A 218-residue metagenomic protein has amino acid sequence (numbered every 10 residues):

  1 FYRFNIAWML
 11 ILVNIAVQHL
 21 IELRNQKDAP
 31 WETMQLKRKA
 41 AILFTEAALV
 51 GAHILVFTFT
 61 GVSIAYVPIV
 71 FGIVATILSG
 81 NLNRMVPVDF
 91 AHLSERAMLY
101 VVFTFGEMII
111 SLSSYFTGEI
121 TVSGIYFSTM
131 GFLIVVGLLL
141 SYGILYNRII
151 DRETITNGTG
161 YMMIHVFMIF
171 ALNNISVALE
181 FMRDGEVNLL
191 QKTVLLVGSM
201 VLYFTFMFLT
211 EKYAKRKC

Functional and structural regions predicted by a protein language model:
F1-S63, F71-C218: Predominantly late transmembrane helices and immediately cytosolic-facing juxtamembrane segments
